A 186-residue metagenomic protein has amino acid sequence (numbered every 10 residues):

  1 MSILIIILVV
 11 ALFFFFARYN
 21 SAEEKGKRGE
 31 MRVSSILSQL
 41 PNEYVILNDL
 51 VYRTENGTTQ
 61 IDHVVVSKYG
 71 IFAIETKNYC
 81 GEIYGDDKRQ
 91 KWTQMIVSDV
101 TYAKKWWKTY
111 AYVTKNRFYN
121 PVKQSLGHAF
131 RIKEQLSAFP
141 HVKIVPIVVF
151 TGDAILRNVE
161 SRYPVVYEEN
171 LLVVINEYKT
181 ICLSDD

Functional and structural regions predicted by a protein language model:
M1-T59, V66-I71, K77-D87, K91-D186: Surface-exposed interaction regions that form or flank ligand-binding interfaces
